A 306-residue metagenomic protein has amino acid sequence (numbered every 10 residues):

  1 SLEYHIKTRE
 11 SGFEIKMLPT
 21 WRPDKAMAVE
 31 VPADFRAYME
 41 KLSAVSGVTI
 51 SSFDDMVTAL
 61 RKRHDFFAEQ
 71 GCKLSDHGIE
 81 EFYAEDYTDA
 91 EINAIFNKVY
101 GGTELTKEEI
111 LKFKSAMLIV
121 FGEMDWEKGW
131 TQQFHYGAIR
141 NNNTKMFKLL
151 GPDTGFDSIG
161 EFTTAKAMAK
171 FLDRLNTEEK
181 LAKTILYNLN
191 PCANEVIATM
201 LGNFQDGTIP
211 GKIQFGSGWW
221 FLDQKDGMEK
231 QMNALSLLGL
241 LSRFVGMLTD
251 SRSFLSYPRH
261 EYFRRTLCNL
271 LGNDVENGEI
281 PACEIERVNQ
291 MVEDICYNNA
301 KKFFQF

Functional and structural regions predicted by a protein language model:
S1-V29, A33-F35: Long, mid-chain structured domain cores
Y4-I15, A37-K183, C192-P210, G227-G246 (+1 more regions): Histidine/acidic residue-rich metal-binding segments in metalloenzymes
P23-K25, I79-E81, A138-R140, N188-A193 (+2 more regions): Active-site-proximal loop/turn and secondary-structure-junction residues that shape catalytic pockets, frequently
M27-V31, Y83-D86, N142, S256: Short helix/loop capping segments that flank catalytic or ligand/cofactor-binding pockets
N190-P191, K212-M232, A282-F306: C-terminal helical cap
G216, M247-T249: Active-site neighborhood of phospho(di)ester-bond hydrolases with catalytic His/Asp-centered motifs
Q224, F254-Y257: Short active-site-adjacent structural elements
L241-R243, P258-F306: Mid-to-C-terminal alpha-helical segments outside catalytic/metal-binding sites
